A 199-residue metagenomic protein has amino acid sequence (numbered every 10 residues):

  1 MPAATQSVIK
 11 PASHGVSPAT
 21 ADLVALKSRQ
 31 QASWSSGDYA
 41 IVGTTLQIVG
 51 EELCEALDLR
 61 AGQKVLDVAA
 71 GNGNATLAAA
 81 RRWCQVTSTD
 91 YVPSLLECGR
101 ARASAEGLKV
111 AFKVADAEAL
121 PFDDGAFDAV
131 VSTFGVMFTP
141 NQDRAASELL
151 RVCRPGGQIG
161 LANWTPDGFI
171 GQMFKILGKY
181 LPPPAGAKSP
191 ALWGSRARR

Functional and structural regions predicted by a protein language model:
M1-K10: N-terminal acidic, proline/glycine-rich, low-complexity intrinsically disordered segments
I9-Q63, N74, C98, F174: Conserved class I S-adenosyl-L-methionine
K64-A119, R144: Class I SAM-dependent methyltransferase SAM/SAH-binding core
E118-A129: A short acidic, Gly/Pro-enriched loop at the edge of an enzyme's catalytic core that lines a small-molecule cofactor
D128-Q142: A short SAM/SAH-binding and catalytic strip from SAM-dependent methyltransferases
D143-R144, L150, R154-R199: Conserved catalytic/acceptor-binding region of the Class I
